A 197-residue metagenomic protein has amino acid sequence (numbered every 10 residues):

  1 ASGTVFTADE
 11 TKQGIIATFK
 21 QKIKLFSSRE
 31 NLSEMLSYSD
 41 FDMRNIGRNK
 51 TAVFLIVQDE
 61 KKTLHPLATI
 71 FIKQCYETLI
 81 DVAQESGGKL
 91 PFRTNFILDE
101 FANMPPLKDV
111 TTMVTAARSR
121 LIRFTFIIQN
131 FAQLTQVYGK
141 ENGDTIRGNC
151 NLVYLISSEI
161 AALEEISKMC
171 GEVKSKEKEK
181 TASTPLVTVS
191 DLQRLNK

Functional and structural regions predicted by a protein language model:
A1-I122, S190-N196: P-loop NTPase motor domains
R29, D40-R44, N130, N142 (+1 more regions): Poly-acidic low-complexity segments
K50-V53, T112-T115, Q133-K197: P-loop NTPase motor core of the ASCE superfamily
L55-I56, I97, I127-Q129, L155-S157: Conserved beta-strand segments of the P-loop GTPase G domain that flank and frequently precede/overlap
E77-V82, R120-F124, N149-V153, E177-T181: Glycine-rich loops and low-complexity Gly/Arg-rich segments that provide flexible linkers or classic glycine-based
V82-P91, F126-Q129, E177-L186: A generic structural motif
A117-V137: Sensor-1/coupling segment of RecA-like P-loop NTPase cores
